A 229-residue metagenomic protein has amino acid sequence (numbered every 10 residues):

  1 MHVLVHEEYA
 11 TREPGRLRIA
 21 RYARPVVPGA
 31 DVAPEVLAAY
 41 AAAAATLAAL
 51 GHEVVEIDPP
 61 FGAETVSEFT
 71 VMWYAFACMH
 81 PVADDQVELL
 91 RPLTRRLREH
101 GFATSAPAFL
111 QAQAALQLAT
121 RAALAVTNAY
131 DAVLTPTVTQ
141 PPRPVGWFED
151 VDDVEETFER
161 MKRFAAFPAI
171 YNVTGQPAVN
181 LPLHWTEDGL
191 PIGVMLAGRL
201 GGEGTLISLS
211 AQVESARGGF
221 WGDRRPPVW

Functional and structural regions predicted by a protein language model:
M1-A23, A41-L50, L110, R121 (+1 more regions): Structural helix-boundary/capping segments
M1-V3, G29-G62: Acidic-enriched catalytic cores of C-N bond-cleaving enzymes acting on peptides and small amides
T11-A23, M72-L124, P136-Q140, N180-L183 (+1 more regions): Short helix-loop capping/hinge segments that flank enzyme active sites or metal/cofactor-binding pockets
P28-G29, P141-P142: Short glycine-rich, flexible loops that bind phosphorylated cofactors or substrates
L124, F158-L181: Small-aliphatic-rich amphipathic alpha-helix that forms the alpha element of a beta-alpha
D131-V133: Short, Asp-centered acidic motifs that coordinate Mg2+ and/or phosphate in catalytic or ligand-binding sites
R143-F164: Short, surface-exposed loop/helix-turn segments at secondary-structure junctions that function as lids/hinges flanking
